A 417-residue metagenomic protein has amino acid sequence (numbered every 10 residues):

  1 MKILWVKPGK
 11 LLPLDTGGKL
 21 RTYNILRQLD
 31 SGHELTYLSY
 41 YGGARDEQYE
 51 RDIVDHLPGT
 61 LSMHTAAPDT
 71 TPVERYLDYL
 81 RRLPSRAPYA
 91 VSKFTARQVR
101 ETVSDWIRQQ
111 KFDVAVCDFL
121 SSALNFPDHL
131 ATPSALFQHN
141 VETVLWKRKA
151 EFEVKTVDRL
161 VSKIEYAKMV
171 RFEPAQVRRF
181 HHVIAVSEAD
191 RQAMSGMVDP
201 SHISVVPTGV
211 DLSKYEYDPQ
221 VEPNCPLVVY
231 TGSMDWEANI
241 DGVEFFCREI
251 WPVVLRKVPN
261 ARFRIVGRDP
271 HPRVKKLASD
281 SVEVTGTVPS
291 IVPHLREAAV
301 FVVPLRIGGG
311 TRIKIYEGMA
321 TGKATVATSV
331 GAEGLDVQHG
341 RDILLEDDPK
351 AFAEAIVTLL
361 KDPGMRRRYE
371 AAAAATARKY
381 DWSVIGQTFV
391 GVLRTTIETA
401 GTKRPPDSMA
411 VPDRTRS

Functional and structural regions predicted by a protein language model:
P8, E74-F94, S134-R171, S233: Acceptor-binding helix/loop patch of EC 2.4 sugar-transfer enzymes, predominantly nucleotide-sugar-dependent
K147, S195, V210-C225: Acidic anion/phosphate-binding donor-loop and adjacent secondary structure in glycosyltransferase catalytic cores
H181, P293-G310, T321-A324: Acidic donor-binding loop of glycosyltransferase active sites
A189, G209: Carbohydrate-associated surface elements
V258-P293: Nucleotide-activated donor-binding/catalytic signature segment of Leloir-type glycosyltransferases, i.e., the conserved
K314-E317, A324-T328: Short hydrophobic beta-strand element within catalytic cores of glycosyltransferases and related nucleotide-activated
I343-K350, T358-G364: Conserved acidic donor-binding segment of nucleotide-sugar-dependent glycosyltransferases
M365-K379, T388: A short, well-ordered alpha-helix in the C-terminal region of glycosyltransferases
